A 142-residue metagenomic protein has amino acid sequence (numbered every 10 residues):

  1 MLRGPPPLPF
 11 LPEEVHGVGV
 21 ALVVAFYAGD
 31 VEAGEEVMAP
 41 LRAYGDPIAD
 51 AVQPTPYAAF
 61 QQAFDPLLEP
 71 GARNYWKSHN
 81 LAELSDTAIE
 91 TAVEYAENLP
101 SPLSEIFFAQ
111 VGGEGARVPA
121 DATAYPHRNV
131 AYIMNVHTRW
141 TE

Functional and structural regions predicted by a protein language model:
M1-E142: Soluble FAD-dependent oxygen oxidases
